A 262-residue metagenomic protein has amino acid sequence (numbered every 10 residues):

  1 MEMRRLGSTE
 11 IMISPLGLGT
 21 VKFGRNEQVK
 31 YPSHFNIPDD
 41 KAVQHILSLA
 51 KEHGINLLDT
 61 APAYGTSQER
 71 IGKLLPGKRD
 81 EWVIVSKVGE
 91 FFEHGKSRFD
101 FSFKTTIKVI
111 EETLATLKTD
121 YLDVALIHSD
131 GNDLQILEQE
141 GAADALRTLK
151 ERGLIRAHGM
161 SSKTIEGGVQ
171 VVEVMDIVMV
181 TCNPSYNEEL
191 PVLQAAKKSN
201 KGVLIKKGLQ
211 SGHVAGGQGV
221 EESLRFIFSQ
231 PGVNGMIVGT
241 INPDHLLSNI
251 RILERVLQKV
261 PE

Functional and structural regions predicted by a protein language model:
M1-W82: N-terminal binding-site loop/beta-alpha segment at the start of enzyme catalytic domains that lines or forms
M3, S129-E262: Beta/alpha (TIM)-barrel catalytic core signal, keyed to glycine-rich beta->alpha loops juxtaposed to Asp/Glu that bind
L6, L16-L18, A50, L58 (+8 more regions): Conserved, mostly hydrophobic/aromatic
S8-M12, G72-V83, L114-D120, K150 (+2 more regions): Acidic (Asp/Glu)-rich catalytic clusters
F23-K41, F92-I107, D133-L134, H213-G217: Active-site mouth loops of central-metabolism enzymes
E52-I55, T119-L122, I155, M175 (+1 more regions): A structural motif
E81-H94, I127-H128: A short, structured active-site edge motif that brings together acidic residues
L114-L134: Active-site groove signature of glycoside hydrolases
